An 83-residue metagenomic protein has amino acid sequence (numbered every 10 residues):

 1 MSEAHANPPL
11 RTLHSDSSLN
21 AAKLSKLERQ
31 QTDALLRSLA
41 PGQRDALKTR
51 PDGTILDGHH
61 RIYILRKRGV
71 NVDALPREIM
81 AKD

Functional and structural regions predicted by a protein language model:
M1-I79, D83: Short, charged/polar connector segments at secondary-structure boundaries
